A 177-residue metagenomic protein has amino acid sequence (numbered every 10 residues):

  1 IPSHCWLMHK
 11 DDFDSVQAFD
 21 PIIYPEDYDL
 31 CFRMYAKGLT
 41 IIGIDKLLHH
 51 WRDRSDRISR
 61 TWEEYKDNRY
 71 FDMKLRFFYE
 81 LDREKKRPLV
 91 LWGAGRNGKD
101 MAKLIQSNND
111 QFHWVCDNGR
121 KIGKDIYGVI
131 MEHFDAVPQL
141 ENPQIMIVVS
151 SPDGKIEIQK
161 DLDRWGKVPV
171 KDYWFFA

Functional and structural regions predicted by a protein language model:
I1-M8: A recurrent flexible, glycine/aromatic-enriched loop bordering the glycosyltransferase active site that acts as
S3, F19-P21: Acceptor-substrate binding/catalytic loop of class I
K10-D11, Y28: Structural detector for helix-capping/boundary residues
D11-S15, R57: Short, well-ordered alpha-helical scaffold segment located in the soluble/lumenal catalytic or ligand-binding core
Y24-L30: Acidic donor-binding loop at a coil-to-helix junction in glycosyltransferase catalytic cores that engages
D27, W51-A177: Hydrophobic, well-ordered beta-alpha structural blocks that scaffold small-molecule cofactor pockets
M34-Y35: Hydrophobic residues within well-ordered alpha-helices
I41-L48: Catalytic beta-strand/loop signature of glycosyltransferases that borders the donor
